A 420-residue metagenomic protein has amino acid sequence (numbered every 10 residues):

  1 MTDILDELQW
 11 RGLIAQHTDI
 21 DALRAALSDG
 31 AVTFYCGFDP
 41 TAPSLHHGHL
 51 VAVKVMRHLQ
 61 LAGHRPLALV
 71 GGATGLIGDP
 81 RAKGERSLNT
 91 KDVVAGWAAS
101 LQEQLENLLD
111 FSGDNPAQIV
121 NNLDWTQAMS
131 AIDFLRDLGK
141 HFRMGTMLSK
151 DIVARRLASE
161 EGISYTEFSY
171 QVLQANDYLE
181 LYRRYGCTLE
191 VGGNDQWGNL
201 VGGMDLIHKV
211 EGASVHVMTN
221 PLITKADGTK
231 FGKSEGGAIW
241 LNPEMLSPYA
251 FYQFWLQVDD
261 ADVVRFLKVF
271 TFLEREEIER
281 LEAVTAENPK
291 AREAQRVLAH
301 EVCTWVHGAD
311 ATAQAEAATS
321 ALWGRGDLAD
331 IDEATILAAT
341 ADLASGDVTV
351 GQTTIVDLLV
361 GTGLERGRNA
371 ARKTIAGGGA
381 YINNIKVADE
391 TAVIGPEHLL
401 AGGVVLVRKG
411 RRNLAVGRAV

Functional and structural regions predicted by a protein language model:
M1-Q196, V201-M204, E211-H216, T229: NTP-dependent nucleotidyl-transfer catalytic core
I207-V420: Conserved nucleotide- and phosphate/pyrophosphate-binding catalytic cores in adenylate/nucleotidyl-handling enzymes
